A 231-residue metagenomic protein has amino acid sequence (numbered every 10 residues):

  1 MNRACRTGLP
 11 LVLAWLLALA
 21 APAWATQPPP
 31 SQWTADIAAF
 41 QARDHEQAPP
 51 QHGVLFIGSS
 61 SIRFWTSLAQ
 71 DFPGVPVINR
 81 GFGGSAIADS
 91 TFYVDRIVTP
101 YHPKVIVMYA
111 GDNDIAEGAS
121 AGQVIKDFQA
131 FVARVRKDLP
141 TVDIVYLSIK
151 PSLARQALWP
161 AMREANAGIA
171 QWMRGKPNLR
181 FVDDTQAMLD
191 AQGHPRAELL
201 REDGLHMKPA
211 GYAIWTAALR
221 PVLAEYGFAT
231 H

Functional and structural regions predicted by a protein language model:
M1-F56, I62, T66, Q70-D71 (+1 more regions): N-terminal secretory targeting modules
L17, L153-H231: Catalytic His-Asp segment of secreted/periplasmic serine-dependent ester chemistry enzymes
A42-V54, Y93-T99, A133-R136: Short amphipathic alpha-helices and their capping/turn segments at secondary-structure boundaries
F56, V77-N79, F181: Conserved beta-strand scaffold positions in the cores of enzyme catalytic domains, especially in NTP/NDP-utilizing
I62-I78, I87-I125, V145, I149-L153: Oxyanion-hole/transition-state-stabilizing segment in secreted/luminal serine hydrolases and related acyltransferases
A69, V98, V132, R136 (+1 more regions): N-terminal cationic-hydrophobic initiation segments that often serve targeting/anchoring roles
A121-F131, A161-N166: Charged helix-capping and loop-helix junction motifs
L139-D143: A short helix->loop->beta-strand "cap" motif at the edges of active sites that frequently abuts
